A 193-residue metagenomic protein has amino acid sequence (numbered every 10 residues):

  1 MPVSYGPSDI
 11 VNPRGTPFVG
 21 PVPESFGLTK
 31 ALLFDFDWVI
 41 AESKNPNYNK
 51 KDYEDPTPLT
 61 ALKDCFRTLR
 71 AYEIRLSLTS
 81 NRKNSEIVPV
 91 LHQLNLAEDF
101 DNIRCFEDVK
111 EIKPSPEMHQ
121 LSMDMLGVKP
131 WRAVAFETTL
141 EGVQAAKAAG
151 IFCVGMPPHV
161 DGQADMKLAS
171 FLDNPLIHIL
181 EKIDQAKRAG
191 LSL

Functional and structural regions predicted by a protein language model:
P2-K30, R67, K83-L193: Asp-based, Mg2+/Mn2+-dependent phosphohydrolase catalytic module
S25-P46: Asp-based phosphoryl-transfer active-site loop
V39, S80-R82: Conserved phosphate-coupling serine/threonine residues in phosphotransfer and NTP-handling enzymes
S43, L78-T79, E137: Small/polar loops that bind or transfer phosphate-bearing groups
K44, Y48-D64: Metal-dependent phosphoesterase signature
A61-E73: Catalytic-core regions built around general acid/base machinery
E73-S77, P130-A133: Short active-site oxyanion
S77-L78, G155: Hydrophobic beta-strand core positions in alpha/beta domains
